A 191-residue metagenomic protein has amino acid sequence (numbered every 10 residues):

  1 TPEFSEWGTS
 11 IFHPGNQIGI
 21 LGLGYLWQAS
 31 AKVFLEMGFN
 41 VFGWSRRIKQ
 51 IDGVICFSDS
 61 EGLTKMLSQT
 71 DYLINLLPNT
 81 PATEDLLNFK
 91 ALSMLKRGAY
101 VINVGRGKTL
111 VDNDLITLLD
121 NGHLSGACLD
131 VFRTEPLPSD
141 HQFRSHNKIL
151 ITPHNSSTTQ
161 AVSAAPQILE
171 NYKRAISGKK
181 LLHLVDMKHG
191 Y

Functional and structural regions predicted by a protein language model:
T1-Q17: Phosphate-binding beta-alpha-beta segment of Rossmann-like dinucleotide-binding domains, i.e., the NAD(P)
E6-W7, E135-Y191: C-terminal helix-to-coil terminal segments
S10-P14, L35, S93, F143: Short, flexible hinge/linker loops that cap or flank conserved catalytic cores
G19-G22: Conserved N-terminal Rossmann-fold NAD(P)-binding element of oxidoreductases
L26: Hydrophobic/small residue at the entry helix of a nucleotide-binding pocket
A31, L35, L119-D120: Gly/Ala-rich phosphate-binding loop of Rossmann-like dinucleotide-binding domains, activating on the conserved
E36-G53: NAD(P)-binding Rossmann-fold cofactor-contacting core
I48-Q142: Rossmann-like adenosine-cofactor binding region
